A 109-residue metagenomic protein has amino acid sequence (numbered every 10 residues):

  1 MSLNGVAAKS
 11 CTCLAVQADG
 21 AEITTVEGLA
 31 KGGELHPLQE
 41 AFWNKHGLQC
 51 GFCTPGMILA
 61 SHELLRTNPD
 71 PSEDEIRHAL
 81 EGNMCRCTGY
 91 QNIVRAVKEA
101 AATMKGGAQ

Functional and structural regions predicted by a protein language model:
M1-Q109: Signature of N-terminal electron-transfer/Fe-S-associated modules in redox systems
